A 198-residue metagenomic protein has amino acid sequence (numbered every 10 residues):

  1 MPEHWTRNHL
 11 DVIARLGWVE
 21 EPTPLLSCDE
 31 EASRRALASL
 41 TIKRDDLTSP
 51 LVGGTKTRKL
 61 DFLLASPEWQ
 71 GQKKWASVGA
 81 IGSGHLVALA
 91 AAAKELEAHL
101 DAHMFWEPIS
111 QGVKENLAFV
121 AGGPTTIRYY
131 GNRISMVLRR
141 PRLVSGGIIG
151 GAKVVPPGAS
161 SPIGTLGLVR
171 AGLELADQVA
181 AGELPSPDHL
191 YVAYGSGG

Functional and structural regions predicted by a protein language model:
M1-G198: PLP-dependent amino-acid enzyme catalytic core
